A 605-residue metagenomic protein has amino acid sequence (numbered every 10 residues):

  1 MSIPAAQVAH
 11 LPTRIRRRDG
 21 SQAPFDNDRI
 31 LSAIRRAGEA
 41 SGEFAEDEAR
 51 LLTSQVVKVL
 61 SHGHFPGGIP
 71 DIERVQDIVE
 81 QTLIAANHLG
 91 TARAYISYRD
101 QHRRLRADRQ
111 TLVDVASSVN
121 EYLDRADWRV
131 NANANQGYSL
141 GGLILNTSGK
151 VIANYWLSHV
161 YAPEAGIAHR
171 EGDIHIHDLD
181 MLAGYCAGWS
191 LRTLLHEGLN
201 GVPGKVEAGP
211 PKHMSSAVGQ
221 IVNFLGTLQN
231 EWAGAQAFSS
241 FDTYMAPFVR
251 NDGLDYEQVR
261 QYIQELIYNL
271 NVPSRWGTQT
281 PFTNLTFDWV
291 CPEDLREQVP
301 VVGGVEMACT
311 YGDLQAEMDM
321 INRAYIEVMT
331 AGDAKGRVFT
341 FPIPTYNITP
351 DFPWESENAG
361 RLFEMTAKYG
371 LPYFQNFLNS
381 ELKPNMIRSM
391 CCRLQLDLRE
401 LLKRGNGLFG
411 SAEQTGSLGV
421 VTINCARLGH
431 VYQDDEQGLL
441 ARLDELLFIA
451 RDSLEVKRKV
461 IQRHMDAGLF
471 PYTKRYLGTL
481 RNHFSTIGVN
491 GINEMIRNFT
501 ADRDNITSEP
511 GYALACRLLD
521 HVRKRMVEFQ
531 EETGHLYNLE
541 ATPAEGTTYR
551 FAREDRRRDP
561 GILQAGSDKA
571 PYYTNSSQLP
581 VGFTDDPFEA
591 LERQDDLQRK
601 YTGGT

Functional and structural regions predicted by a protein language model:
S2-S118, Y122, T479: Charged, amphipathic alpha-helical regulatory modules used for macromolecular assembly or allosteric control
T13, V56-G63, P247, E494-F499 (+1 more regions): Short, hydrophobic beta-strand segments
D26, I30, A237, S485-I492: Catalytic-loop motifs flanking and including active-site residues across diverse enzymes
R35, V57, R451, E455 (+1 more regions): Amphipathic, well-packed alpha-helical segments that form the structural scaffold of globular domains
I78-I84, D288-W289, P471-M495: Core structural elements
L83, N87, R106, L454 (+2 more regions): A structural signal for well-ordered alpha-helices, especially hydrophobic packing surfaces of coiled-coils
R104-R481, D502, S508-T605: Conserved catalytic cores of very large enzyme subunits
